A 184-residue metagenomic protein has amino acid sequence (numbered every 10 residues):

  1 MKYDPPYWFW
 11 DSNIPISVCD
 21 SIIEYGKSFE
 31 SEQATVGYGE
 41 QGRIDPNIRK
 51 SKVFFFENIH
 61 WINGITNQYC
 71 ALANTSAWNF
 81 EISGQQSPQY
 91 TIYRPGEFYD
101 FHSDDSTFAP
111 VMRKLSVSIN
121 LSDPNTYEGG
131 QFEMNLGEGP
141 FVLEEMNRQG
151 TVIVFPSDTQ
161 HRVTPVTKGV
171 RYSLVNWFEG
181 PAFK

Functional and structural regions predicted by a protein language model:
M1-S83: Non-heme Fe(II)/2-oxoglutarate
N67, A71-K184: Catalytic core of non-heme Fe(II) oxygenases with the double-stranded beta-helix
